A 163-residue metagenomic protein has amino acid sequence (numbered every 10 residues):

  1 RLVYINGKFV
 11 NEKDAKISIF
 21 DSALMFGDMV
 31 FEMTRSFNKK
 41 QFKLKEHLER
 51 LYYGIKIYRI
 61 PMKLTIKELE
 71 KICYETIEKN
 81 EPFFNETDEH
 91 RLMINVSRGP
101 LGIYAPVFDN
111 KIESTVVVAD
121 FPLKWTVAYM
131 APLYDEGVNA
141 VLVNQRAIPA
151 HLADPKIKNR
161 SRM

Functional and structural regions predicted by a protein language model:
R1-K79, A105-M163: Helix-start/capping segments and mature chain N-termini
E81-D88: Short secondary-structure junctions
E89-V96: ATP-grasp fold ATP-binding core
S97-G102: Short, internal active-site loops enriched in acidic
